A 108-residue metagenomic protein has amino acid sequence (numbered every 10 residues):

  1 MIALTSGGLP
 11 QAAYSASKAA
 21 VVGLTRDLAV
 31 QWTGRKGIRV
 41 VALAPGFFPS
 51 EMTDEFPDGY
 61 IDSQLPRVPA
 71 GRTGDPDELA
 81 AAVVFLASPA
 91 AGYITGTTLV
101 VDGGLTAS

Functional and structural regions predicted by a protein language model:
M1-A20, T25-R26, V30-G34: Catalytic loop of short-chain dehydrogenase/reductase
M1-A3, A42-M52, V68, T73 (+1 more regions): PG/GG-rich flexible active-site loop of Rossmann-like NAD(P)H-dependent oxidoreductases, especially the SDR superfamily
S6-L9, V83-V84, T95-S108: Short C-terminal tail/terminal secondary-structure segment of NAD(P)H-dependent dehydrogenase/reductase domains
L9, S17, V41, G71-R72: Short alpha-helix in the Rossmann-fold core of NAD(P)-dependent oxidoreductases
L28, E51, R72, P89-A90 (+2 more regions): Conserved functional loop/turn residues at catalytic and ligand-binding sites
G34-R39, I94-G96: Short, small/polar-rich loop/turn modules that mediate ligand/substrate recognition or access, typified
R35, F47-V68, E78, S108: A glycine/serine/threonine-rich, flexible loop-to-helix segment that serves as the NAD(P) cofactor-binding "lid"
A42, L65-A90, I94, G103: C-terminal helical subdomain
